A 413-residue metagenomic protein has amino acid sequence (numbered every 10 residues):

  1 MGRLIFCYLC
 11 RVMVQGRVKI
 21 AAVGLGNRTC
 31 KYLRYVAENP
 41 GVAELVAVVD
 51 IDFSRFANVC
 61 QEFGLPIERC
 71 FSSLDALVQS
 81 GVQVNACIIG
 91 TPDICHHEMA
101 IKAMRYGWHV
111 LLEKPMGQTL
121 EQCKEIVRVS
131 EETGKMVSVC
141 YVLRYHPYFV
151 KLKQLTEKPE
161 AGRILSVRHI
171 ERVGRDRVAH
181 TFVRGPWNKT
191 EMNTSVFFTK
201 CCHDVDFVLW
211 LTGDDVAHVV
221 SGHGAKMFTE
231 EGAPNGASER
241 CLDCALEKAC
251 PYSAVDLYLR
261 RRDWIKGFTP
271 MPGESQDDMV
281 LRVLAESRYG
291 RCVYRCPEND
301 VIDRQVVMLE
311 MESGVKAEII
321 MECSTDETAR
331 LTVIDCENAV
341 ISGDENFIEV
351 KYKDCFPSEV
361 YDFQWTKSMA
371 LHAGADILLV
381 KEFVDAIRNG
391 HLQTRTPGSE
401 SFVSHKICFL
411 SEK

Functional and structural regions predicted by a protein language model:
C7-L65: N-terminal Rossmann-like dinucleotide-binding module
C7-R17, A76, A86-I88, E310-S313 (+3 more regions): C-terminal helix-rich "cap/oligomerization" subdomain common to oxidoreductases
G26, F63-V129: Beta-loop-alpha module in the N-terminal Rossmann-like domain of NAD(P)-dependent dehydrogenases, especially those
L112, V137-V139, G343: Hydrophobic residues in well-ordered beta-strands that form the structural core
E125-V142, G162-S166: Rossmann-fold dehydrogenase core element
L143-E286, R291: Predominantly a Rossmann-like dinucleotide-binding segment in NAD(P)-dependent oxidoreductases
H223, E230-L378: NAD(P)-dinucleotide binding in Rossmann-like oxidoreductases
